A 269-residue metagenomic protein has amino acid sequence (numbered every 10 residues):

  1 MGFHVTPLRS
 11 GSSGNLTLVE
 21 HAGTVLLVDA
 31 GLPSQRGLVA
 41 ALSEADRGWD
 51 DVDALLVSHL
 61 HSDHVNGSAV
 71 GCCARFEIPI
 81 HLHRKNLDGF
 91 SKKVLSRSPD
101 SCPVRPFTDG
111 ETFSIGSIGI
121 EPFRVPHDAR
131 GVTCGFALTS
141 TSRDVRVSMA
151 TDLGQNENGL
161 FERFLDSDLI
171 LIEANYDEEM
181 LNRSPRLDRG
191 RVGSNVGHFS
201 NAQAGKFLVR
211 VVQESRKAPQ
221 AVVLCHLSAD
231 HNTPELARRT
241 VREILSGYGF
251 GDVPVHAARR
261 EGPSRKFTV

Functional and structural regions predicted by a protein language model:
M1-R47, V132-D152, L169: Conserved beta-strand hairpin/beta-sheet module of binuclear metal-dependent hydrolase folds, prominently
S13, H61-V65, D88-F90, R130 (+3 more regions): Active-site environment of divalent metal-dependent phosphoester hydrolases
L27-G31, V52-H61, I80-R84, V147-T151 (+3 more regions): Active-site neighborhood of phospho(di)ester-bond hydrolases with catalytic His/Asp-centered motifs
Q35-L82: Active-site metal-binding motif and surrounding structural segment of the metallo-beta-lactamase
D46-G48, S96-D100, S142, E214-K217 (+1 more regions): Short helix-capping segments at alpha-helix termini
N66-F76, S91-V94, N232-R239: Metal-dependent catalytic neighborhoods of phosphoester/phosphodiester hydrolases
R84-D144: Metallo-beta-lactamase
N158-A257: Cap/insert and terminal regions of metallo-dependent hydrolase folds
